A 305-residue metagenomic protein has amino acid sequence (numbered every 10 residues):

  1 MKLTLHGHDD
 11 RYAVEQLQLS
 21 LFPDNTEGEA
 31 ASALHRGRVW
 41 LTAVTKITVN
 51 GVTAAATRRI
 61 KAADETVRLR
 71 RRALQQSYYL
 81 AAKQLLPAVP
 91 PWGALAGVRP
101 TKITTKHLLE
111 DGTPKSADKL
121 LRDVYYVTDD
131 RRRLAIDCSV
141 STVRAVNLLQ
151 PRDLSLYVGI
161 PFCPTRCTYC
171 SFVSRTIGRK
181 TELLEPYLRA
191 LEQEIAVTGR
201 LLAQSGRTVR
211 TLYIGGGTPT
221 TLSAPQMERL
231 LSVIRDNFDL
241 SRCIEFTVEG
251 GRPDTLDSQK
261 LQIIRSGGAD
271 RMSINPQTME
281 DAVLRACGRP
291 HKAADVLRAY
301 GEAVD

Functional and structural regions predicted by a protein language model:
M1-H35: Short Lys/Arg-enriched alpha/beta "domain-start" segment
Y12, P91-V98: Structural motif
A31-A62: Amphipathic beta-strand/beta-sheet edge segments enriched in Tyr/Trp
T66-V89: Accessory, often N-terminal, substrate/partner-engagement and coupling regions that sit outside the core NTP/cofactor
A82-W92, L109-L156, S205-G206: N-terminal [4Fe-4S]-dependent radical SAM core
G159-S174: Local cysteine-cluster metal-coordination motifs and their immediate loop/turn environment, predominantly Fe-S cluster
S174-D305: Conserved non-cysteine loop/helix-boundary elements of the Radical SAM core domain that shape
